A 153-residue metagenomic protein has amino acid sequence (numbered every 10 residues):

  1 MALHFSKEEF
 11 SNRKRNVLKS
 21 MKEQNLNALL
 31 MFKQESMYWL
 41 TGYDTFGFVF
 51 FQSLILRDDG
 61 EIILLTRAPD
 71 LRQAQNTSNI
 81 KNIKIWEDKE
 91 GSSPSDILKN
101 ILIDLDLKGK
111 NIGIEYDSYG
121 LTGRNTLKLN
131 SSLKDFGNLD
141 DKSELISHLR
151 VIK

Functional and structural regions predicted by a protein language model:
M1-E61: Terminal domain-start leader segments
L3-F5, I85, Y116: Short, contiguous strand/loop micro-motifs
E9, S20-K22, E90-K153: Flexible, acidic/His-enriched mid-domain "rim/lid" segments that flank
N27, K81, K110: Conserved acidic residues
F32-Q34, T66-A68, I114-Y119: Structural motif
Y38-T41, G47, I63-L65, L71-Q75 (+1 more regions): Short active-site-adjacent helix-start/loop capping segments
T45-G47, N79-K81, K128-S132: Short, solvent-exposed amphipathic alpha-helical segments in soluble enzyme and RNA/protein-processing domains
L65-G91: Compact, glycine/acidic-enriched structural inserts
